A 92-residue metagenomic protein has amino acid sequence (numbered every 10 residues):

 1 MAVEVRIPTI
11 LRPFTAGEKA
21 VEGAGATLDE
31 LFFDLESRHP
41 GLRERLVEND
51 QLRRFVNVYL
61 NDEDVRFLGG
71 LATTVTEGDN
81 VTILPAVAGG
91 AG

Functional and structural regions predicted by a protein language model:
M1-G92: Ubiquitin-like/PB1-type beta-grasp interaction modules and other compact soluble beta-rich domains
